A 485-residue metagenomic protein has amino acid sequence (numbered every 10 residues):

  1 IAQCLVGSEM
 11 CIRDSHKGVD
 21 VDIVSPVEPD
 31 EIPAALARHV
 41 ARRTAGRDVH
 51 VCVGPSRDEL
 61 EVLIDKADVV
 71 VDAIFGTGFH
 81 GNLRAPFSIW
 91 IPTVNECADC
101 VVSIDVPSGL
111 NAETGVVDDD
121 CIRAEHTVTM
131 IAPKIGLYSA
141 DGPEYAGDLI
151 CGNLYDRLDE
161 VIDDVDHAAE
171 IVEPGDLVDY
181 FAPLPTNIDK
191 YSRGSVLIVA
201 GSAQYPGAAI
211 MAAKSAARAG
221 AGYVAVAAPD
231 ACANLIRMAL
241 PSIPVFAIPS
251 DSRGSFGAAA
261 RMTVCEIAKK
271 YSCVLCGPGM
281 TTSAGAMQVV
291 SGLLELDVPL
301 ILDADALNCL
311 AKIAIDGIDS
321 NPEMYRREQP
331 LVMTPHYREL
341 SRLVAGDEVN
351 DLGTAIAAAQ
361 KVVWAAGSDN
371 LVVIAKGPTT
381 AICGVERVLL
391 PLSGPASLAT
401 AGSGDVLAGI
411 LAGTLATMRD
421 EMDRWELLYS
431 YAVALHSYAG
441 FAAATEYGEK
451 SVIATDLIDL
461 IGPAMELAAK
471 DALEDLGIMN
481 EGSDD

Functional and structural regions predicted by a protein language model:
I1, L60, V264: Acidic, amphipathic alpha-helical patches
I1-G7: Positively charged, low-complexity/disordered segments
S8-E9, R13-I74, N82-I104, Q288-V289: Nucleotide and nucleotide-moiety/phosphate-recognizing core
S8-E9, R13-L36, I64, V69 (+4 more regions): Small-residue (G/A/S/T)-rich helix-start motifs and N-terminal tracts that mark the onset
A41-V49, G76, I243-S250, A396: Short, structured secondary-structure boundary patches
R47-C52, G78-L83, S250-S255, G277-M280: Short, flexible loop segments at the rims of nucleotide/cofactor-binding pockets, characterized by
P55-D58, S108-A112, I135-G136, A306-C309: Short acidic loop-to-helix transition motifs that present clustered carboxylates
D68-V69, I74-H167: Internal gly/pro-rich beta-alpha loop/helix module that stabilizes soluble enzyme cofactors or their anionic handles
